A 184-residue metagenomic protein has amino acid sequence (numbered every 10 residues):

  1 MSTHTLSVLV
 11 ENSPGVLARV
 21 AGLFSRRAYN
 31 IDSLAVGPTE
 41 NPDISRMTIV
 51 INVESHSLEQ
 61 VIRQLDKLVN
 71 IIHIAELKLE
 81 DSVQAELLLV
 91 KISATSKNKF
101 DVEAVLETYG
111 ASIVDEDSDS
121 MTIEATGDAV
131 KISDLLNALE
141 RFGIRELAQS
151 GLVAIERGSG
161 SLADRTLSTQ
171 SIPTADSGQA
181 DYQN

Functional and structural regions predicted by a protein language model:
M1-R46, V50-N184: Long, contiguous binding/interaction regions
